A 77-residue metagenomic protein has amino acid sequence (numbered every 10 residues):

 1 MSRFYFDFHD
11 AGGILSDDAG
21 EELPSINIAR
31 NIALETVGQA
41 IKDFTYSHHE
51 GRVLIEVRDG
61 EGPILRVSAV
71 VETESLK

Functional and structural regions predicted by a protein language model:
M1, P24-I28, D59-P63: A short, structured loop/turn motif at beta-sheet edges
M1-S16: Short aromatic-glycine-(Arg/Gly/Cys) micro-motifs in beta-strand/loop hairpins
M1-S2, I32-T36, H48-G51, K77: A short linear-motif detector with a strong N-terminal bias
I14-D17, P63-L65: Surface-exposed loop/edge segments in extracytoplasmic proteins
S16-P24: A short, exposed loop/beta-hairpin motif centered on an aromatic-Gly-Thr core
L23, Q39, V71-T73: A short acidic/small-residue loop/turn micro-motif
S25-I41, T45: A short, charged, amphipathic alpha-helix used as a generic interaction element across diverse proteins
F44-K77: C-terminal structural segments of small proteins and small subunits
